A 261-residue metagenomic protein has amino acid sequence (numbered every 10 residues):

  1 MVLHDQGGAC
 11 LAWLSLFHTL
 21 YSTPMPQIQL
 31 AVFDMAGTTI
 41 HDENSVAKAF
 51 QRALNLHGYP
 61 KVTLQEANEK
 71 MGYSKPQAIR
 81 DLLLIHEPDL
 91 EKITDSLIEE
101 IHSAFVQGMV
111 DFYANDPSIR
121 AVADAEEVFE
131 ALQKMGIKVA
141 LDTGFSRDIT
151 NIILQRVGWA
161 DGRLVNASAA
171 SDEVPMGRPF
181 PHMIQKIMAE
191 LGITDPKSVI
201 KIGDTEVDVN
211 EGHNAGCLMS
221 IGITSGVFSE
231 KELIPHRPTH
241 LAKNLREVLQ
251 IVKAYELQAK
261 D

Functional and structural regions predicted by a protein language model:
D5-F33, Q258-D261: Non-catalytic pre-domain segments flanking phosphatase-related domains
P26-A123, E130-M135, N151: N-terminal helical cap/lid subdomain that shapes the substrate entry/recognition surface in HAD-like hydrolases
H57, L82-H86, E126, Q133-A140 (+2 more regions): Substrate-recognition/cap helix-loop segment adjacent to the acidic, metal-dependent catalytic center of Asp-based
V62-Q65, D161-A167, D195-I200: Short acidic capping loops at alpha-helix termini that bridge into adjacent secondary structure
K138, T194-S198, G216-S220: Short beta-strand/loop segments at the ligand-binding rim of alpha/beta enzyme cores
R178-V209: Conserved Lys-Pro-Asp/Glu-containing loop-to-beta segment of HAD-superfamily phosphomonoesterases, centered on
K201-H240: Acidic, Mg2+-coordinating phosphoryl-transfer loop and its flanking beta/alpha structural elements, shared across
E232-R246, V252, A259-K260: Short acidic, glycine/proline-enriched helix-loop-strand junctions
